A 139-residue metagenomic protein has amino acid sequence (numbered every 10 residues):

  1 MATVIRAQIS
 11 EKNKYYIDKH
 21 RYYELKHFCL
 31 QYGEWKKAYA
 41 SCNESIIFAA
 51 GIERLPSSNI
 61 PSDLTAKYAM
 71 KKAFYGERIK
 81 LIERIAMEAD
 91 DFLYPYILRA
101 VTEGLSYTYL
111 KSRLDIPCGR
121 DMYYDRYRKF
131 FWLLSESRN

Functional and structural regions predicted by a protein language model:
M1-E88, T108: N-terminal interaction/assembly modules
H20, M70, D115-M122: Conserved aromatic-histidine-acidic binding/catalytic patches
A40-N43, D90-L93, L134, R138: Long, hydrophobic, amphipathic alpha-helical segments used as structural scaffolds
A73-G76, V101-E103, Y123: Short acidic alpha-helix initiation/capping motifs at coil-to-helix transition points, especially at protein N-termini
R78-I82, L93, R126: Amphipathic alpha-helical interface surfaces
E88-L105: Short amphipathic alpha helix immediately N-terminal
E103-R120: Helix-turn-helix DNA-binding module
Y123-S137: DNA major-groove recognition helices of helix-turn-helix
